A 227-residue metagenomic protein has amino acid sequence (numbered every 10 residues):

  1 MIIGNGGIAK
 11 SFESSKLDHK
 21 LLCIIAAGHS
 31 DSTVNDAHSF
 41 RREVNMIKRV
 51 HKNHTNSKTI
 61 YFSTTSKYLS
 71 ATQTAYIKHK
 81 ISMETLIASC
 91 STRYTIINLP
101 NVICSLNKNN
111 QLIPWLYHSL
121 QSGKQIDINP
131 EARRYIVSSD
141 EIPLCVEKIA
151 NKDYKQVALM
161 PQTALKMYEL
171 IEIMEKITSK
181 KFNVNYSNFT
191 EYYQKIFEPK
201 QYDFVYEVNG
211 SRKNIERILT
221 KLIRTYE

Functional and structural regions predicted by a protein language model:
M1-L17: N-terminal Rossmann NAD(P)H-binding glycine-rich loop of SDR-like oxidoreductase domains
M1-N5, Q125-D127, V157-M160: Short hydrophobic beta-strand segments
S14-N56, T64-T72: NAD(P)H-binding glycine-rich loop region in Rossmannoid oxidoreductase-like domains and their noncatalytic homologs
I25, K58-S63, T95-N98, A158-L159: Structural signature of the Rossmann-like NAD(P)-dependent dehydrogenase/reductase core
F40-R49, T64-C104, K108: Catalytic helix-loop patch of NAD(P)-dependent Rossmann-fold dehydrogenases
S89-I96, P100-R134, S139-E141: NAD(P)-dependent short-chain dehydrogenase/reductase
R134-V137, Q162-L165, G210: Residue-level signal for the nucleotide or nucleotide-sugar donor/cofactor binding architecture
C145, N151-P199, E216-E227: Mid/C-terminal beta-alpha module of Rossmann-like enzyme folds, strongest in SDR-family dehydrogenases/epimerases
